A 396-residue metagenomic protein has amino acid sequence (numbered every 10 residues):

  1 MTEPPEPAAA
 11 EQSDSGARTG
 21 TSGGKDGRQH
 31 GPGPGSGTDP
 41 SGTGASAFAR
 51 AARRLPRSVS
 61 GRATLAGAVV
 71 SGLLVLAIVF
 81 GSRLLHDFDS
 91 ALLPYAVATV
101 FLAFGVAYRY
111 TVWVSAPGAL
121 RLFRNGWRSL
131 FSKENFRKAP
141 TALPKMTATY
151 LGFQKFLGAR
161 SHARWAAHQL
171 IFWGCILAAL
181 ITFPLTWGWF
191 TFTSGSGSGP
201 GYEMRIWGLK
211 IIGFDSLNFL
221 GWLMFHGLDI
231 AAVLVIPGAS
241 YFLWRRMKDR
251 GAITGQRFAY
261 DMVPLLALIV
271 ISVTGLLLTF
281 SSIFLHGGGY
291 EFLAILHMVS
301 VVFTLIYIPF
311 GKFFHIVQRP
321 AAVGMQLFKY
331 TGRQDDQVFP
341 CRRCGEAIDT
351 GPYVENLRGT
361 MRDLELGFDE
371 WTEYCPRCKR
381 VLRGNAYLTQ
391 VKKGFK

Functional and structural regions predicted by a protein language model:
T2-P4, G37-F339: Membrane-embedded alpha-helical bundles of multi-pass integral membrane proteins
P5-A45, K393: Intrinsically disordered, low-complexity terminal tails and inter-domain linkers enriched for S/T/G/P/D/E
D336-P340, W371-Y374: Short metal-coordination and nucleic-acid-contact micro-motifs, chiefly zinc-binding Cys/His arrays
C341-G345, C375-C378: Short cysteine-rich clusters marking metal-coordination/redox-active sites
A347-E370: Short recognition patches in nucleic-acid-associated and regulatory proteins
I348-Y353, R380-Y387: Short functional micro-motifs and their immediate structural scaffolds
A386-K396: Polybasic, low-complexity binding patches
